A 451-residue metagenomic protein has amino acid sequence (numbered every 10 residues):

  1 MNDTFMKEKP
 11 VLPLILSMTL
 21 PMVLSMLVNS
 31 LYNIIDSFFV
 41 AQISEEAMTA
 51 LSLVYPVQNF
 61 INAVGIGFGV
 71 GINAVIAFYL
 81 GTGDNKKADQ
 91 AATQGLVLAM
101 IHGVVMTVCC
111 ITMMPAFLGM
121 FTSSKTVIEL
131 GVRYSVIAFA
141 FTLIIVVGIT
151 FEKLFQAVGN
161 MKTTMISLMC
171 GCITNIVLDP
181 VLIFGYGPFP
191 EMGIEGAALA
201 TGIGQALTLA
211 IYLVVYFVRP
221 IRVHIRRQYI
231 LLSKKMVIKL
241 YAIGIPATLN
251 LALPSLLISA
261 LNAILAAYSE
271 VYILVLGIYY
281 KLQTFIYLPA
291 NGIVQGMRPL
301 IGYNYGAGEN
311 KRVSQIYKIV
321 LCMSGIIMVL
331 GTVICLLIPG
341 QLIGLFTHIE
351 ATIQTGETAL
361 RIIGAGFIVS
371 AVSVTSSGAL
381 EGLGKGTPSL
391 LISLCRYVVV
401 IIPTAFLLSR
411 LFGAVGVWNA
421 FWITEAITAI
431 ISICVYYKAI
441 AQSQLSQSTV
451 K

Functional and structural regions predicted by a protein language model:
M1-T19, I76-L143, F189-I245, I301-G366 (+1 more regions): Short alpha-helical transmembrane segments in multi-pass integral membrane proteins
E8, L12-L31, I35, V57-V64 (+6 more regions): Residue-level signal for short hydrophobic patches within transmembrane helices of multi-pass membrane transporters
S17-D36, I137, G171, G204-T208 (+4 more regions): Transmembrane helical elements of multi-pass membrane transporters/channels
M22, M26, F38, A74 (+16 more regions): Transmembrane alpha-helix boundary and packing residues in multipass membrane permease domains and related
L27, L31-T49, L118-K125, V181-M192 (+4 more regions): Helix-terminus/linker motif at the lipid-water interface of multi-pass membrane proteins
M48-V108, I145-G159, T163-T164, N262 (+3 more regions): Small-residue-rich hydrophobic transmembrane alpha-helices
F60-A63, T107, N175-P180, L209-L213 (+4 more regions): Hydrophobic transmembrane alpha-helices of multi-pass small-molecule transporters
G69, N73, A138-Q156, T164-C172 (+5 more regions): Short runs within selected transmembrane alpha-helices of multi-pass transporters and secretion channels
